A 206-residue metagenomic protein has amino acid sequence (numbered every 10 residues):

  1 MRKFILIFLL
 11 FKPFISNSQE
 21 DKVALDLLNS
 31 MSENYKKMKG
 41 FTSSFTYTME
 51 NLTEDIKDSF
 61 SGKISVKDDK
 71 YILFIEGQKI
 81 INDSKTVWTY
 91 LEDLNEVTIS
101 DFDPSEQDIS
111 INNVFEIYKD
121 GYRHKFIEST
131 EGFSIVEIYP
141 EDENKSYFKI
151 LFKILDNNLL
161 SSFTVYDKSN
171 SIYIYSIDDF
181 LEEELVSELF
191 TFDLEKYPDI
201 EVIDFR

Functional and structural regions predicted by a protein language model:
F4-K12: Sec-dependent N-terminal signal peptides
Q19-G40, S44-M49, D55-K57, T86-F148 (+1 more regions): Flexible, processing/modification-adjacent segments and terminal tails in exported/periplasmic/extracellular proteins
T42-F45, S59, L73-I75, V165 (+1 more regions): Extended beta-sheet lipid-handling architectures
T48-E50, K67-D69, E76-Q78, K85 (+6 more regions): Solvent-exposed coil/turn segments that connect beta secondary-structure elements in extracytoplasmic/periplasmic
S59, D68, I75, K119 (+2 more regions): Short beta-strand-initiation
S61-D108, Y173: An acidic-aromatic
Y122, S129-P198, I203-R206: Gly/Pro-enriched, hydrophobic low-complexity segments that function as extracytoplasmic propeptides/linkers
